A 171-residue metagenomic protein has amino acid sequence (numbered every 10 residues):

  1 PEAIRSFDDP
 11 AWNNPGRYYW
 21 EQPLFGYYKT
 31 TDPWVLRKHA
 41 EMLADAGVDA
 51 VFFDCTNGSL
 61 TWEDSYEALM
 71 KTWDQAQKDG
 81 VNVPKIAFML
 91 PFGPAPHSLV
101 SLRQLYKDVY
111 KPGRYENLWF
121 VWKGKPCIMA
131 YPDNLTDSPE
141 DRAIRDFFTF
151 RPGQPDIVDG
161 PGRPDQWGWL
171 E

Functional and structural regions predicted by a protein language model:
P1-E171: Glycan-processing catalytic domains of CAZymes
